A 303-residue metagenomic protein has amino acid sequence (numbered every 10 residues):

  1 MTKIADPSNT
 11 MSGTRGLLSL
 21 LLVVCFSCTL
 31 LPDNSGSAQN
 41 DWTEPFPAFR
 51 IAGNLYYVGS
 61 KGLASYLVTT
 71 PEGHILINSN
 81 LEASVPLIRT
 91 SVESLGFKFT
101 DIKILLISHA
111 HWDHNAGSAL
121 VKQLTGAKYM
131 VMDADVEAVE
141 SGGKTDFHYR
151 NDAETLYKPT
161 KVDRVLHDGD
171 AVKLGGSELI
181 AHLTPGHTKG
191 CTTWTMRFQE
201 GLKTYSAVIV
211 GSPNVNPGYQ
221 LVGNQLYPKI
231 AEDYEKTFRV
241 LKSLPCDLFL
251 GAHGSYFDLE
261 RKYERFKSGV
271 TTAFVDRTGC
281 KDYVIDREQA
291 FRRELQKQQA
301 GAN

Functional and structural regions predicted by a protein language model:
T2-L20: Bacterial N-terminal signal peptides that target proteins for export
L17-T29: Bacterial N-terminal signal peptides
L30-D41, G201, V215-N303: Accessory terminal helices/loops
D33-G36, E44-F46, R50-A52, D101 (+5 more regions): Metallo-beta-lactamase
D41-L95, F99, W194-V215: Conserved beta-strand hairpin/beta-sheet module of binuclear metal-dependent hydrolase folds, prominently
I77-S79, I102-A110, Y129-M132, L183-G186 (+2 more regions): Active-site neighborhood of phospho(di)ester-bond hydrolases with catalytic His/Asp-centered motifs
A83-P86, E93-A171, G269, V275 (+1 more regions): Active-site HxH/HxHxD metal-binding segment of metal-dependent hydrolases
S84, A110-A116, V136-V139, K189-T192 (+2 more regions): Active-site environment of divalent metal-dependent phosphoester hydrolases
